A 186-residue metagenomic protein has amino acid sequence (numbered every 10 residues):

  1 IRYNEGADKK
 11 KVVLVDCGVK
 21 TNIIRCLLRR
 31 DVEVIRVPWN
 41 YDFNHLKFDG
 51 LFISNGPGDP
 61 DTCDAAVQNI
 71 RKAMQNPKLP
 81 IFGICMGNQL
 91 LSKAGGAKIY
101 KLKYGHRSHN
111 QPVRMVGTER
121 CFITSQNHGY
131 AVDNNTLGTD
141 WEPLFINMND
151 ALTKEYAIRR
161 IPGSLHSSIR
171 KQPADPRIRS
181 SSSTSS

Functional and structural regions predicted by a protein language model:
I1-Y41, P60, Q68, K171-D175 (+1 more regions): RNA-binding accessory domains that recognize and position tRNA/RNA substrates
D16, S54, S167: Short beta-strand segments
D31-E33, F48-L51, R160-P162: Glycine-enriched alpha-helix->loop->beta-strand junction motifs that scaffold or abut catalytic
I35-V37, Y100, L144: General small-molecule cofactor/ligand-binding pocket signal
P38-N40, K103, G117, H128 (+3 more regions): Residues at the C-termini of beta-strands that transition into short coil/loop
Y41-K47: Short amphipathic alpha-helix with an adjacent loop that forms part of the alpha/beta core around
F48, N55-N134, S164, Q172-S186: Cysteine-nucleophile active-site neighborhood
R120-R160: Catalytic beta-strand/loop cores that center a nucleophilic Ser/Cys/Thr and support acyl-enzyme chemistry
